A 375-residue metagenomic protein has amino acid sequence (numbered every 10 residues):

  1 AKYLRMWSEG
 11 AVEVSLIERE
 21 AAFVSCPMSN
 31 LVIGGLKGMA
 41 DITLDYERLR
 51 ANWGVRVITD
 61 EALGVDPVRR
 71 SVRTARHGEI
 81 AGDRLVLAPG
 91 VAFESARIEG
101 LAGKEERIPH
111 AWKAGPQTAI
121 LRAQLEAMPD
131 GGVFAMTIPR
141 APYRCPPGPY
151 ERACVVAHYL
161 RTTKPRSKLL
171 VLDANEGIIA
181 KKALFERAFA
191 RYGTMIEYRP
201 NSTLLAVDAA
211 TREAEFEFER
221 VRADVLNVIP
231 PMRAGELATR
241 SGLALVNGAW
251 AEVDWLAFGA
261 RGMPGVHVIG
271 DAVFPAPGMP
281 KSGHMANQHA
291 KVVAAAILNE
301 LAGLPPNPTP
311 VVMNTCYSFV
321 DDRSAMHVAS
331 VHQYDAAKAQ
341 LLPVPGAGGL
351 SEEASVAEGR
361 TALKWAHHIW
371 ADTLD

Functional and structural regions predicted by a protein language model:
A1-R56, R140-K181: Beta1-alpha1 glycine-rich phosphate/pyrophosphate-binding loop at the start of Rossmann-like nucleotide-binding domains
E13-S15, V133-A135, K168-L170, E197 (+1 more regions): A structural signal for isolated positions on well-ordered beta-strands in alpha/beta enzyme cores
N52-V72, I80, H158-E252, P305: A Rossmann-like FAD-binding core segment of flavoenzymes
R56-E151, V155-T162, N227: FAD-binding core/adjacent interface of flavoenzyme oxidoreductases
R97, G103-D130, R222-N287: FAD-site-proximal beta/loop scaffold in flavoenzymes
G177, T309-M326: Flavin (FAD/FMN) cofactor-binding core of flavoprotein oxidoreductases
I269-V312, S318: A conserved FAD-binding loop/helix module that cradles the flavin
H327-D375: C-terminal auxiliary extensions adjacent to catalytic cores
